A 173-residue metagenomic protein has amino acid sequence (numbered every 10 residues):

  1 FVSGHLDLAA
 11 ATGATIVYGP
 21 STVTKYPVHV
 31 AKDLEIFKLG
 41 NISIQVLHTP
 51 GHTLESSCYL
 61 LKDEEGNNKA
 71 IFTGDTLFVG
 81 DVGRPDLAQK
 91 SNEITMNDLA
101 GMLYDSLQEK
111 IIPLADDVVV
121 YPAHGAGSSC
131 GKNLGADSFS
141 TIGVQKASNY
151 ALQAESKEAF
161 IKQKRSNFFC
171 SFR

Functional and structural regions predicted by a protein language model:
F1, H52, S56, H124: Histidine-centered divalent metal-coordination motifs
F1-L47, N67-K69, I142: Active-site HxH/HxHxD metal-binding segment of metal-dependent hydrolases
L8-Y18, Y59-L61, G66-F72, Y121-P122 (+2 more regions): N-terminal, helix-rich and Lys/Arg-enriched segments in bacterial and organellar proteins
A9-A11, A88-K90, D137-S140: Glycine-rich, phosphate-binding/catalytic loops in enzymes
A14-I16, S21-Y26, G80, R84 (+3 more regions): Residue-level signal for well-ordered alpha-helical segments
V28-D117, S129-N133: Catalytic core of the metallo-beta-lactamase
K69-A70, E93-I94, D98-R173: Divalent-metal (often Zn2+) His-rich catalytic cores of metallo-beta-lactamase-fold enzymes
